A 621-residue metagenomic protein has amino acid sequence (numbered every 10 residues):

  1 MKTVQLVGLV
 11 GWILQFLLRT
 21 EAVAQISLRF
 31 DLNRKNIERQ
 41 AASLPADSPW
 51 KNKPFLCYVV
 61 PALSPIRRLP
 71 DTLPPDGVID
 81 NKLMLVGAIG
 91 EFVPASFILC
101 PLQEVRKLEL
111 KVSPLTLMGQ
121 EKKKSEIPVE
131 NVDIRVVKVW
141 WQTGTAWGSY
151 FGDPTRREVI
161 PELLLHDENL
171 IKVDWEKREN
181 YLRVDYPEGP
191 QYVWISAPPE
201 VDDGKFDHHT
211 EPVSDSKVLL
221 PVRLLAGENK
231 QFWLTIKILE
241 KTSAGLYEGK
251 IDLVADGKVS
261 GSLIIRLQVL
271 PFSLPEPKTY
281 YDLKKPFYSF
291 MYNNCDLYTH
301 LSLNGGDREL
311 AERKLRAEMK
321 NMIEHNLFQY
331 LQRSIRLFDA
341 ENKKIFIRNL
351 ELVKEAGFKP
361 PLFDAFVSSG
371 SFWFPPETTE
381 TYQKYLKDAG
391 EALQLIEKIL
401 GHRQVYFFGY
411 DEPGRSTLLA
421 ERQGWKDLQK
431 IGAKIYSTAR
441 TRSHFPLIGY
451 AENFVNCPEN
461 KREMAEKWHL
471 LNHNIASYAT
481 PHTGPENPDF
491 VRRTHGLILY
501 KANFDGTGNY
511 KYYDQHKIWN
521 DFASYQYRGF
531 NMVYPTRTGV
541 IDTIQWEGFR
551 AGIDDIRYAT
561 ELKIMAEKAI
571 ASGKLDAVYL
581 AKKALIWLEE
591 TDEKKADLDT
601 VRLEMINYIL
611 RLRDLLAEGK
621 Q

Functional and structural regions predicted by a protein language model:
I26-I79, Q103-L234: Surface-exposed binding patches on compact interaction domains or structured appendages
D80-Q103: Contiguous beta-strand segments within globular domains
C100-L108, P114, P221-Y280: Extended acidic/polar, glycine-enriched regions that form or flank non-catalytic beta-rich accessory modules
S262-S371, Q404-Y406: An acidic-aromatic substrate-binding cleft motif
M319-I323, F346-L362, A389-H402, L428-Q429 (+2 more regions): Acidic (Asp/Glu)-rich catalytic clusters
P360-E380, A389-L419, G424: Active-site groove signature of glycoside hydrolases
E391-S416, D427-R442, D505, W519-Q621: Catalytic domains of carbohydrate-active enzymes that cleave complex glycans
G449-W519: Catalytic-core region of carbohydrate-active enzymes that cleave or remodel glycosidic bonds
